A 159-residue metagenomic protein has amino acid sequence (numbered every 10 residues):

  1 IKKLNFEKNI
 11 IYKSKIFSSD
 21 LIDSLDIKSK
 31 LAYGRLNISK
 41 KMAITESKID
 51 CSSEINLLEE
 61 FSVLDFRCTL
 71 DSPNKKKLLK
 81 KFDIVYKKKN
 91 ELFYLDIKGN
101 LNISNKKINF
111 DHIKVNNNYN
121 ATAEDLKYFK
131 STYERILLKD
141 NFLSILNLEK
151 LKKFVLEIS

Functional and structural regions predicted by a protein language model:
I1-S159: Membrane-proximal interfacial segments on either side of biological membranes
